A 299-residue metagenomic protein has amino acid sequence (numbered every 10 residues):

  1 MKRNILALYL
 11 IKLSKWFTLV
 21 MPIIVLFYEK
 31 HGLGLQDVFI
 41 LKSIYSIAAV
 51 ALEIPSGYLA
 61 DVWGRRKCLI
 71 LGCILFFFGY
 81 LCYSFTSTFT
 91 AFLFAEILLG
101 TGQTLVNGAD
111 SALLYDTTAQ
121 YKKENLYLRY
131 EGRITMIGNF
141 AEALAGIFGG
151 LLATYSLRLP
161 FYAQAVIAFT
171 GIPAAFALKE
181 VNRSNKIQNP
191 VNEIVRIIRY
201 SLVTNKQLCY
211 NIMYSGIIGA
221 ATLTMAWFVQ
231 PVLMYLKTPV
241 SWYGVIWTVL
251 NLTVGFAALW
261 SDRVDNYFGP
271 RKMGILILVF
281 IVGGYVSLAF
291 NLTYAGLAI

Functional and structural regions predicted by a protein language model:
M1, K179-M213: Juxtamembrane intracellular "pre-TM" segments in multi-pass secondary transporters
M1-K2, H31, Y121, K186 (+3 more regions): Helix-boundary and loop/linker segments of multi-pass membrane transporters
A7-L26, L41-Y58, G64-K67, G72-F76 (+8 more regions): Substrate-agnostic recognition of the 12-TM MFS/MFS-like secondary transporter fold
G32, V62, F85-T86, T154-Y155 (+3 more regions): Helix-loop interface residues and adjacent transmembrane-helix termini in multi-pass membrane transporters, primarily
G32-L33, T86, G102, T118-K122 (+1 more regions): Short helix-loop-helix connector
I74-T88, F92, V279-L292: C-terminal ends and interior cores of transmembrane alpha-helices in multi-pass membrane transporters/permeases
Y80-C82, I147-L151, I172-P173, Y285-V286: Alpha-helical transmembrane segments of multipass membrane proteins
L128-R129, Y285-I299: Short, intrinsically disordered, charge-balanced linker/junction segments flanking boundaries in proteins
